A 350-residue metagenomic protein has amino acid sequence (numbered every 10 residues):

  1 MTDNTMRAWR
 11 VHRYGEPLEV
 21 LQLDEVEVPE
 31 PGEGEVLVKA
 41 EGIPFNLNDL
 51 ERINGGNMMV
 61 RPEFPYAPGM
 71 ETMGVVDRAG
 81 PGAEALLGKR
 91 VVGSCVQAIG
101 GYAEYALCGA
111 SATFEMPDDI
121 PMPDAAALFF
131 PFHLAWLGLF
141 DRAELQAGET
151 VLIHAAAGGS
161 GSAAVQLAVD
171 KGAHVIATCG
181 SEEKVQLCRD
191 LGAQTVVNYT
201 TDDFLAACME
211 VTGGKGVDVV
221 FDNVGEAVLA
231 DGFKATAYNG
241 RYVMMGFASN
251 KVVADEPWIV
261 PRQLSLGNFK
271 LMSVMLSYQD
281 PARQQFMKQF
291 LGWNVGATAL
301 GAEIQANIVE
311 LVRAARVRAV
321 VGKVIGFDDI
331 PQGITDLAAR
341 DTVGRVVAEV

Functional and structural regions predicted by a protein language model:
T2-M6, A306-V324, P331-V350: C-terminal capping/lid region of NAD(P)-dependent oxidoreductase domains
D3-N4, E16-V20, V26-M73, L86: N-terminal glycine-rich beta->alpha transition that marks the start or flank of a dinucleotide-binding site
I53, M73-Q97: A glycine-/small-residue-rich N-terminal strand-loop-strand element that serves as the cofactor-binding glycine loop
R61, M70, V92-A157, E183: NAD(P)H dinucleotide-binding glycine-rich loop of Rossmann-like/cofactor-binding domains, especially the beta1-alpha1
L86-L87, L128-D202: Mid-domain Rossmann-like dinucleotide-binding core that forms the NAD(H)/NADP(H) cofactor-binding site
R90, T150, H174, G240-R241 (+1 more regions): Short glycine-centered segments of the SAM/dcSAM-binding site in methyltransferase folds
D203-G214: Short amphipathic alpha-helix with an adjacent loop that forms part of the alpha/beta core around
A227-R316, E349-V350: Glycine-rich phosphate-binding loop and adjacent beta-alpha segment of Rossmann(oid) nucleotide-cofactor-binding
